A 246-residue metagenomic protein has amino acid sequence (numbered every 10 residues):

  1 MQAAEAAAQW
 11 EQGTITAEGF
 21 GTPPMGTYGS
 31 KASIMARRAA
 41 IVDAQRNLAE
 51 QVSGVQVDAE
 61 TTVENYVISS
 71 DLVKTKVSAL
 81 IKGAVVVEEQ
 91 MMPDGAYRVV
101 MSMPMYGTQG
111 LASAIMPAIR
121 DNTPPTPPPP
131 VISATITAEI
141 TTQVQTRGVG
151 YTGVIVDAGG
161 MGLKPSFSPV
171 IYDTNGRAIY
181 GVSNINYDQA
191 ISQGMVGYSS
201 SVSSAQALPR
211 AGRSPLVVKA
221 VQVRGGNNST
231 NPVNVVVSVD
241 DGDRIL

Functional and structural regions predicted by a protein language model:
M1-L246: Domain-level marker for long, solvent-exposed, non-transmembrane regions
